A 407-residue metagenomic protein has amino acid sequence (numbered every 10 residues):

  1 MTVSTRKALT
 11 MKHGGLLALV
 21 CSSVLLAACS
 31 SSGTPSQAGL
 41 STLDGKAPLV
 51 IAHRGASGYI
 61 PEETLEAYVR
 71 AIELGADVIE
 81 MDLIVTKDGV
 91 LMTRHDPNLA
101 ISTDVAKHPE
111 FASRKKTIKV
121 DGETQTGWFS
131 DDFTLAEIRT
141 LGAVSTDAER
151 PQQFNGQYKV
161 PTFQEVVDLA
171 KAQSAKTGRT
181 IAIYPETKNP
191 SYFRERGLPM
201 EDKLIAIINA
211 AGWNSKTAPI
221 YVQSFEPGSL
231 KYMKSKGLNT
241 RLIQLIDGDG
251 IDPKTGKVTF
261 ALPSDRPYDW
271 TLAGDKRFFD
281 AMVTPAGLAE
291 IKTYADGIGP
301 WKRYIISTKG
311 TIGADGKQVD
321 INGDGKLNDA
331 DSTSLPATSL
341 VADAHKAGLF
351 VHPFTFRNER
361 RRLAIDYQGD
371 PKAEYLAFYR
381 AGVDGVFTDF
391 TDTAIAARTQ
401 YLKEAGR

Functional and structural regions predicted by a protein language model:
V3, C29-R407: Phosphate-group recognition and catalysis centered on beta-loop-alpha active-site segments
V3-A18: Bacterial N-terminal signal peptides that target proteins for export
G15-A27: Bacterial N-terminal signal peptides
